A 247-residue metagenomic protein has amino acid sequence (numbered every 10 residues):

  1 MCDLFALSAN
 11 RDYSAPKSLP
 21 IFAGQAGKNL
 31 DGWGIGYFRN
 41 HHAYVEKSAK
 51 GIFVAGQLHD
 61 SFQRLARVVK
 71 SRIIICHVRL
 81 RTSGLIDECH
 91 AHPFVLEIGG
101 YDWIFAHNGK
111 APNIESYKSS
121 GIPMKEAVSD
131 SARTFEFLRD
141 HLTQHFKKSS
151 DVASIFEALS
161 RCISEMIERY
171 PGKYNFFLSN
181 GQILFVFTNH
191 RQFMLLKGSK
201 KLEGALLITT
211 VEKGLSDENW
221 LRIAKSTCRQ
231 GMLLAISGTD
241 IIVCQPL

Functional and structural regions predicted by a protein language model:
M1-G56, V186, R191, L206 (+1 more regions): Extreme N-terminus nucleophile/cap motif
C2, A91-P112, I163-E212, W220-L233: Conserved catalytic micro-motifs used in adenylation/nucleotidyl-transfer and phosphoryl/amide- and methyl-transfer
C2, I35, G109, D130 (+1 more regions): Active-site nucleophilic cysteine motif
D3-L7, F38, V45-L80, F146-D151 (+1 more regions): Short, compositionally biased leader-like segments
A15-P16, V45, G84-I86, N113-S116 (+4 more regions): Short helix/loop capping segments that flank catalytic or ligand/cofactor-binding pockets
K50-R64, V78-G100, Y117-S120: Short acidic (Asp/Glu) patches
I75-E88, L207-S216: PP2C/PPM family metal-dependent serine/threonine protein phosphatase catalytic domain, recognizing the conserved
P112-N180: Short histidine
